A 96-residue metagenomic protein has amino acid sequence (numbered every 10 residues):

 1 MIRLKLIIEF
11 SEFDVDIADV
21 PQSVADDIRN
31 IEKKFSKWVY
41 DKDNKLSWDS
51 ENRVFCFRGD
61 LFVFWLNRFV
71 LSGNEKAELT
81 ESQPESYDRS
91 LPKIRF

Functional and structural regions predicted by a protein language model:
M1-P21: Short, extreme N-terminal segment that most often corresponds to the first beta-strand
V15-K45: Short, flexible N-terminal segments of the mature chain
K34-F96: Short, mixed-charge low-complexity intrinsically disordered segments
